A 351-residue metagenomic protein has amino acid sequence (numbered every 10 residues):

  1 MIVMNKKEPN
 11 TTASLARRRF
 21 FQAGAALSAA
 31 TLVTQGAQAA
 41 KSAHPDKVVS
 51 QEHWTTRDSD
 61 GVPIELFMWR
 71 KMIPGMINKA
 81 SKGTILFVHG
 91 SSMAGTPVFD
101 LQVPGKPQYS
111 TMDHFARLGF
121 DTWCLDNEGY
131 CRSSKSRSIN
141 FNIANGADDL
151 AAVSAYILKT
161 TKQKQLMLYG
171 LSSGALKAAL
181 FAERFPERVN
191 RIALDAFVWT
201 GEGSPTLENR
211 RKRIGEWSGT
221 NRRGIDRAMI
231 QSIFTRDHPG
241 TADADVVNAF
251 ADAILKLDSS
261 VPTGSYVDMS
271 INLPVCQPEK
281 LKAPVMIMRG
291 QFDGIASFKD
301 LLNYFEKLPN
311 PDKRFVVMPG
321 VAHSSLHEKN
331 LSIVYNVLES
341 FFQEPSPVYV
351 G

Functional and structural regions predicted by a protein language model:
M1-L15, A26-A29: N-terminal secretory signal peptides
T12-R19, A29-S42: N-terminal twin-arginine translocation
S42-I77: N-terminal cap/lid segment of alpha/beta-hydrolase-fold proteins
I77-S81, I85-R117: Short, surface-exposed "cap/lid" segments of acyl-processing enzymes
D148-Q165: Conserved acidic catalytic loop of the alpha/beta-hydrolase fold
L207-M288: Alpha/beta-hydrolase
G294-D300: Conserved alpha/beta-hydrolase "acid-adjacent" motif
V321-L331: Catalytic histidine-centered segment of alpha/beta-hydrolase-like enzymes
